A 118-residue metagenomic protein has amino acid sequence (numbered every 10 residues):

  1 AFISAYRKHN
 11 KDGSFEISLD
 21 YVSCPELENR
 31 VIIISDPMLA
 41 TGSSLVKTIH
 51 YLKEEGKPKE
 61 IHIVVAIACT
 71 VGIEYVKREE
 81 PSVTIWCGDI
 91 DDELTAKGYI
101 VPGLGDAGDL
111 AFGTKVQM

Functional and structural regions predicted by a protein language model:
A1-M118: PRPP-associated nucleotide enzymes
